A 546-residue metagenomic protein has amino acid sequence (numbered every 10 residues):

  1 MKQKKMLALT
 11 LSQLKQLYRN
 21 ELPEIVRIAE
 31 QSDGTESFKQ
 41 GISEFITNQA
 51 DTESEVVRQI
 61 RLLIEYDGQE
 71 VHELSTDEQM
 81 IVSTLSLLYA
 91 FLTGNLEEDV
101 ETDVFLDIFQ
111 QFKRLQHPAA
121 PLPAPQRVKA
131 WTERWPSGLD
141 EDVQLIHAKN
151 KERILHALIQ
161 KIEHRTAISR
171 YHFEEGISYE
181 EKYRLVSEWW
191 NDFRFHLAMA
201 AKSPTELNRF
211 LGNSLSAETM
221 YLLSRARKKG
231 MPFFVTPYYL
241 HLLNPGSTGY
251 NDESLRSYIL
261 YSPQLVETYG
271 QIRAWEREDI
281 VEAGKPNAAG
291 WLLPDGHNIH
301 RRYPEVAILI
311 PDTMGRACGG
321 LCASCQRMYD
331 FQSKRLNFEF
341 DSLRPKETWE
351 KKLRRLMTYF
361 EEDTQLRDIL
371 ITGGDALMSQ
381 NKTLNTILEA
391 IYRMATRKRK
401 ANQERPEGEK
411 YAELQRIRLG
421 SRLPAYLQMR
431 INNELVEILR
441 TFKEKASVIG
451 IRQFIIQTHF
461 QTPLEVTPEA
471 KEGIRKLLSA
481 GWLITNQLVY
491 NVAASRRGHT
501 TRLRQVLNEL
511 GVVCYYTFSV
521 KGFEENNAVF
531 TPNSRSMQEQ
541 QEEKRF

Functional and structural regions predicted by a protein language model:
K2-Y303: Flexible, acidic/Gly-rich N-terminal and inter-domain linker regions that tether and position cofactor-handling modules
L223-M231, I299, R344, D375-S379 (+2 more regions): Conserved aromatic-histidine-acidic binding/catalytic patches
V235, W291-D330: N-terminal pre-triad scaffold of radical SAM enzymes
I272-A289, E347-L353, T531-F546: Charged, glycine/proline-rich intrinsically disordered loops and linkers
R301, D312-R316, G320, D330-D341 (+3 more regions): Catalytic or ion-translocation cores adjacent to nucleophile or general acid/base/metal-coordination motifs in diverse
Y303-A307, L321, D363-T372, I417-G420 (+1 more regions): Glycine-rich, often proline-containing surface loops adjacent to acidic residues and nearby aromatics that form
A317, M328-I369, T386-I387, R393-R397: Conserved alpha-helical substructure of the radical SAM core
L353-E361, L377-P532, S536-K544: Conserved AdoMet/S-adenosylmethionine-binding subsite of the radical SAM
